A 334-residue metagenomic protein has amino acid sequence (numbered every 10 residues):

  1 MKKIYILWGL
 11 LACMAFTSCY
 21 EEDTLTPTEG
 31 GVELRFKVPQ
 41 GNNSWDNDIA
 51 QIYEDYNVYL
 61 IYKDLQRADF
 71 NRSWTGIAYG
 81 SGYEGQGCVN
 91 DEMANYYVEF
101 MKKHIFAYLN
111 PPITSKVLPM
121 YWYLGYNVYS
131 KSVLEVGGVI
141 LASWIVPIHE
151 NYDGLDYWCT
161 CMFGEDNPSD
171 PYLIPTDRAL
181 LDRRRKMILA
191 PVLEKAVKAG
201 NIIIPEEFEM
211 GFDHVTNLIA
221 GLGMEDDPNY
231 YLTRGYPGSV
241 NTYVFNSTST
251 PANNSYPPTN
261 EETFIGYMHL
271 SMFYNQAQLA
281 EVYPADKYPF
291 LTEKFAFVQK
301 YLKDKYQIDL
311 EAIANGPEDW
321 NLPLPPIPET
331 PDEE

Functional and structural regions predicted by a protein language model:
M1-K2, Y20: N-terminal hydrophobic targeting signals that begin at the initiator methionine
K2-G9: Sec-dependent signal peptide recognition, specifically the positively charged N-region followed immediately by
M14-S18: C-terminal motif of bacterial Sec signal peptides marking the signal peptidase cleavage site
Y20-P112, P284-E334: Acidic/polar, low-complexity intrinsically disordered N-terminal segments immediately downstream of a Sec signal
C88-G223: Acidic/His-rich structured neighborhood in mature extracellular/periplasmic domains
F212-E334: Metalloprotease/metallohydrolase-associated module, dominated by Zn2+-dependent proteases
